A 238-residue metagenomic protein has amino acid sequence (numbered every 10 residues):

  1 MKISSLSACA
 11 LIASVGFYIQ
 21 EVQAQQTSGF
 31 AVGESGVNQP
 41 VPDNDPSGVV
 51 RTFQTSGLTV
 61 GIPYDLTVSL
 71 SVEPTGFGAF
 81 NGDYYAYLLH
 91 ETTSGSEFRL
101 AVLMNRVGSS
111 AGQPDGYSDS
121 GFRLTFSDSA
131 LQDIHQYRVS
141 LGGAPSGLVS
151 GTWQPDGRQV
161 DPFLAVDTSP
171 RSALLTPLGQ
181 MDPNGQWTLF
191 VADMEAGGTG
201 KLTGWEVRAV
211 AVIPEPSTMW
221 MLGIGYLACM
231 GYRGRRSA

Functional and structural regions predicted by a protein language model:
M1-C9, G234: Bacterial N-terminal signal peptides that target proteins for export
A8-G16: Bacterial N-terminal signal peptides
C9, H135-V139, C229: Generic recognition of cysteine residues
F17-A24: Sec/Tat signal peptide C-region and signal peptidase I cleavage site
Q25-V212: Loop and turn regions of beta-sandwich accessory domains that flank beta-strands and are enriched in small/polar
P214-R233: A short, hydrophobic C-terminal helix/tail in secreted or cell-surface proteins
